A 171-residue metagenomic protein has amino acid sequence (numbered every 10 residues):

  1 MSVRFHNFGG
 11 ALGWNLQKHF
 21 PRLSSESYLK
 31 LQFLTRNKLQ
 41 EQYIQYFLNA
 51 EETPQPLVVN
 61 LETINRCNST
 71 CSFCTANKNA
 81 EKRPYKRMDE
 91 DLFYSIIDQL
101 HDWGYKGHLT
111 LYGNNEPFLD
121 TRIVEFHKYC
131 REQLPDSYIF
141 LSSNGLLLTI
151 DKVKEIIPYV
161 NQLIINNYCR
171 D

Functional and structural regions predicted by a protein language model:
H6, G10-L163: Conserved alpha-helical substructure of the radical SAM core
G145, C169-R170: A glycine-centered beta->alpha junction motif in the catalytic cores of kinase/phosphotransferase enzymes
